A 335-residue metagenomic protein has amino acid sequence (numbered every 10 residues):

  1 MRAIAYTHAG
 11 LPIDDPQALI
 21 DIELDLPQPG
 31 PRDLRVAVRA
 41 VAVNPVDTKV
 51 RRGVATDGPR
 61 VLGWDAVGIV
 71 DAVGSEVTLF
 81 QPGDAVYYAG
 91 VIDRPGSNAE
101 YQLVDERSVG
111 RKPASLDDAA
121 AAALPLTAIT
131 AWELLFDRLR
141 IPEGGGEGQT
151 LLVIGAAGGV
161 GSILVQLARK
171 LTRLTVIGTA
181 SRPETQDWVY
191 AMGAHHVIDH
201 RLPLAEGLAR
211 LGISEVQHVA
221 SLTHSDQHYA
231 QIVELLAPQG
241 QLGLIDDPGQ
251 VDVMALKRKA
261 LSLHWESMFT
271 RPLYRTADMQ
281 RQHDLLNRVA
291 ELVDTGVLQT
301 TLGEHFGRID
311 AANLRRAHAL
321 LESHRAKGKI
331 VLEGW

Functional and structural regions predicted by a protein language model:
D25-A42, V50-D93: Glycine-rich beta-strand-centered segment in the early N-terminal region that forms part of a ligand/cofactor-binding
D65, D84-A85, Y101, T150 (+1 more regions): Residue-level marker of beta-strand positions
D93-E106: A structural motif shared across PLP-dependent enzymes of the aminotransferase-like
S97-N98, S181-W188, Q250-V253: Short, glycine/polar-rich helix-capping loops at beta-to-alpha or helix-loop-helix junctions that flank or form
L124-L202: Mid-domain Rossmann-like dinucleotide-binding core that forms the NAD(H)/NADP(H) cofactor-binding site
E143-G145, V197-E266: Glycine-rich cofactor phosphate-binding loops and adjacent beta1-alpha1 units of small-molecule cofactor enzyme domains
A255-H305: C-terminal substrate-binding/catalytic core of Rossmann-like NAD(P)-dependent dehydrogenases/reductases
D294-E304, R315-W335: C-terminal capping/lid region of NAD(P)-dependent oxidoreductase domains
